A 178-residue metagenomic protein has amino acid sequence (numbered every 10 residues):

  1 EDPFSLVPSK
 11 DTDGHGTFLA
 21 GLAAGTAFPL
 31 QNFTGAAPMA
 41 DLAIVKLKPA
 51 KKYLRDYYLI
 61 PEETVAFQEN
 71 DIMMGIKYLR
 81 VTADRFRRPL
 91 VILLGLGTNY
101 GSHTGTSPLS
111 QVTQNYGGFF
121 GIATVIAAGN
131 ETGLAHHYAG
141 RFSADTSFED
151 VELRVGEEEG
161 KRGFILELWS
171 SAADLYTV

Functional and structural regions predicted by a protein language model:
E1-Q68, R87-R88, G121, K161-R162 (+1 more regions): Subtilisin-like serine protease catalytic core
F4, D145-L153: Short beta-strands within extracellular/lumenal beta-sheet-rich domains
V7-S9, L30-F33, T82, V112-T113 (+2 more regions): Generic recognition of flexible, low-complexity loop/linker segments
K51-F142, T146-F148, G160-L175: Substrate-binding/access-modulating region of protease and related hydrolase catalytic domains
